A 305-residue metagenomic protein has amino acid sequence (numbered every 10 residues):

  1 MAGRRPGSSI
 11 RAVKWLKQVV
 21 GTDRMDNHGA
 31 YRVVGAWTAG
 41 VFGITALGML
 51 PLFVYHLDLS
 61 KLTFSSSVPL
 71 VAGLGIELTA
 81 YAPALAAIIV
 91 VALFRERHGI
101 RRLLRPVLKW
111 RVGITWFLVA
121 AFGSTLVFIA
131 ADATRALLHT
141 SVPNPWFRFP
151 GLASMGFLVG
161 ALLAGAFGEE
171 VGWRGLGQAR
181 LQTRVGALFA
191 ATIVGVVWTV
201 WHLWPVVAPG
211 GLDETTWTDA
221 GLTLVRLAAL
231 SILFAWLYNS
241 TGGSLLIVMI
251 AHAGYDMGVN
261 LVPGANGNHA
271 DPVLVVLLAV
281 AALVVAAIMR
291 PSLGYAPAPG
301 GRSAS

Functional and structural regions predicted by a protein language model:
L16-T22, D26-A166, V194, N260-S305: Specific transmembrane helices
F42, A121, L158, L163 (+5 more regions): Residue-level signature of the transmembrane alpha-helical core of multi-pass small-molecule transporters
T45, A190-L203: Small-polar-interrupted transmembrane alpha-helices in polytopic inner-membrane proteins
A130, G177, L233-F234: Hydrophobic/aromatic residues in alpha-helical transmembrane segments
S154-F157, W204-T215, L237-S240: Short juxtamembrane and helix-loop transition motifs at transmembrane-helix boundaries in membrane proteins
G168-G195, N239-S244: Membrane-interface helix/loop boundary segments of multi-pass membrane proteins
T216-L277: Functionally important transmembrane alpha-helices
